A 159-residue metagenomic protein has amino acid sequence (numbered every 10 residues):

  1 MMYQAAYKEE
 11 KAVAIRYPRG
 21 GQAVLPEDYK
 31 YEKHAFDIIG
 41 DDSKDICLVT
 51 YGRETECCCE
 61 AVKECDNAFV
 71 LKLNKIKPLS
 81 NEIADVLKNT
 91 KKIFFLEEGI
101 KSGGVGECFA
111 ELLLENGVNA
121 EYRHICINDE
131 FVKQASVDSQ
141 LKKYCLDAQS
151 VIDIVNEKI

Functional and structural regions predicted by a protein language model:
M1-Y7: Internal gly/pro-rich beta-alpha loop/helix module that stabilizes soluble enzyme cofactors or their anionic handles
Y7-I159: Thiamine diphosphate
